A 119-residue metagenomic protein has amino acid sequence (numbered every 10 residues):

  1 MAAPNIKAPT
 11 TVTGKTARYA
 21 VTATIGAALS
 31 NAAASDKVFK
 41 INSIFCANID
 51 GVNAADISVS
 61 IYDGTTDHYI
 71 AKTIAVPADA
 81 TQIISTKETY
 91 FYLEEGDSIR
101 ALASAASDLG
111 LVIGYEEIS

Functional and structural regions predicted by a protein language model:
M1-K37, E95, L102-S119: C-terminal interaction-tip segments
N31-A33, F45-N53, A103: Asparagine-centered strand-capping/turn motif at beta-strand->loop junctions
V38-I41, V52-A54, E94-G96: Short connector loops at helix/strand junctions that flank enzyme active sites, especially segments positioning acidic
F39-S43, T81-I83: Intrinsic-disorder/low-complexity, polar/charged segments enriched in Ser/Thr/Lys/Arg/Asp/Glu/Gln
N42, N53-I57, S107-L111: Short beta-strand/loop motifs in extracellular/secreted proteins, especially within beta-sandwich accessory domains
V59-D63, Y115: Conserved aromatic beta-strand anchor motif in extracellular beta-sandwich/beta-rich domains
T65-S98: Intrinsically disordered, low-complexity Pro/Gly/Ser/Thr-rich segments with frequent PxxP/GP/PP motifs and embedded
